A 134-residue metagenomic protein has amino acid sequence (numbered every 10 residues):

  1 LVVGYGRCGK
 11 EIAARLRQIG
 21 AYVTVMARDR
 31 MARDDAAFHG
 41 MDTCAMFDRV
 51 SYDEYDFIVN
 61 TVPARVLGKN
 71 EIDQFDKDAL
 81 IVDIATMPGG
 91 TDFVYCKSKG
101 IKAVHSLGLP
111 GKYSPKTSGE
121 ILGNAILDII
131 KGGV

Functional and structural regions predicted by a protein language model:
L1-L16: Glycine-rich adenosine-cofactor-binding loop
V3, M26, V82: The conserved SAM/SAH-binding core of class I Rossmann-like methyltransferase domains, concentrating on the hydrophobic
G6, R28-R30, M87: Residues in the short beta-alpha loop(s) of Rossmann-like NAD(P)-binding domains
E11, R15, Y95, I121-D128: Alpha-helical scaffold segments in soluble metabolic enzymes
Q18-H39: NAD(P)-binding Rossmann-fold cofactor-contacting core
A32-P110: Rossmann-like adenosine-cofactor binding region
I101-V134: Active-site capping/gating segments
